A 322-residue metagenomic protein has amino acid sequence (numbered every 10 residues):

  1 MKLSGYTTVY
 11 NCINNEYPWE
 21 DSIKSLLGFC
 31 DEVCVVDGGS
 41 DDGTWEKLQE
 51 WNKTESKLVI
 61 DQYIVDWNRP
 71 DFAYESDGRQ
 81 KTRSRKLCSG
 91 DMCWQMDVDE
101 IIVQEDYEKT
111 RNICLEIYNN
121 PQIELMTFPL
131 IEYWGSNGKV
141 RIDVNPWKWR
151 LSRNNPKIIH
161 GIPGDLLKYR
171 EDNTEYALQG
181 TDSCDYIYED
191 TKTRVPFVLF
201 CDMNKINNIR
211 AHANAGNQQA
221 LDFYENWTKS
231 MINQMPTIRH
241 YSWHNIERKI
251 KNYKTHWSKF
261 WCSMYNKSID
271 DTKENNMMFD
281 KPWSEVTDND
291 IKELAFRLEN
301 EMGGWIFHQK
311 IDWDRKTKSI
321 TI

Functional and structural regions predicted by a protein language model:
L3-Y6, Y10, D41-Q95: Active-site-proximal specificity loops/subdomain of glycosyltransferases
C12-F29: Short, well-formed alpha-helical segments that are part of the catalytic scaffolds of diverse glycosyltransferases
D21-S22, K47, K109, I113: A short acidic, amphipathic alpha-helical/loop segment
L26, D31-S40, D61-Y63: Short beta-strand/loop segment that forms part of the nucleotide-sugar
D71-G78, T82-R85, V103-I322: Catalytic-site signature of metal-activated, phosphate-bearing donor transferases, centered on the GT-A/GT-A-like
D97-I101: The conserved acidic donor/metal-binding loop of glycosyltransferases
